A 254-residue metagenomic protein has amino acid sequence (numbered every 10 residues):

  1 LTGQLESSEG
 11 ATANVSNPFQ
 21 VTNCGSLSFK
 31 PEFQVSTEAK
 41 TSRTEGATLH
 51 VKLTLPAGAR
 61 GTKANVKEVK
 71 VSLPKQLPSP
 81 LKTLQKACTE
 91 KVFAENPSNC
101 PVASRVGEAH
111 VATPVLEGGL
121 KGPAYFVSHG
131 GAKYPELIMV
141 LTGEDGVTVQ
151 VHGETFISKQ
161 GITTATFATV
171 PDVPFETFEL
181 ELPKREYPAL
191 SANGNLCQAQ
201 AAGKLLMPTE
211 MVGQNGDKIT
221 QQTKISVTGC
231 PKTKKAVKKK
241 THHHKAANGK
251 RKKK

Functional and structural regions predicted by a protein language model:
L1-K245, K250-K254: Ser/Thr/Pro/Gly-rich, low-complexity intrinsically disordered stalk/linker tracts of secreted and surface-exposed
